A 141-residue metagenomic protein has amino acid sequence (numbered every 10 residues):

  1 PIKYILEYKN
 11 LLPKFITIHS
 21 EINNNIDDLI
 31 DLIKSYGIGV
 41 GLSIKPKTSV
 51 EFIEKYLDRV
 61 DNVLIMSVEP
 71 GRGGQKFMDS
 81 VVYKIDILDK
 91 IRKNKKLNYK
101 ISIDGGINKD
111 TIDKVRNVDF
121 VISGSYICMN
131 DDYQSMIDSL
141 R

Functional and structural regions predicted by a protein language model:
P1-L32: N-terminal active-site wall of soluble small-molecule enzyme domains
P1-N10, K47-V60, G105-V121: Catalytic cores of alpha/beta
K9, D27-G37, K84-K96, D138-R141: Surface-exposed amphipathic alpha-helices with a cationic face
K14-I18, V40-I44, V63-I65, Y99-G105 (+1 more regions): Hydrophobic faces of well-ordered beta-strands that scaffold small-molecule active sites in alpha/beta enzyme cores
I16-N24, L64-K76, V118-I137: Glycine-rich phosphate-binding active-site loops on the catalytic face of alpha/beta enzymes
E21-N23, S43-K47, V68-E69, D104-D110 (+1 more regions): Active-site beta-loop-alpha junctions enriched in small/polar residues
P46, Y56-K100, S135-M136: Glycine/Thr-rich beta-alpha phosphate-binding loop at enzyme active sites
K90, L97-I103, N108-I112, R116-R141: Alpha/beta catalytic cores of nucleotide-metabolism and tRNA/nucleoside-modifying enzymes
